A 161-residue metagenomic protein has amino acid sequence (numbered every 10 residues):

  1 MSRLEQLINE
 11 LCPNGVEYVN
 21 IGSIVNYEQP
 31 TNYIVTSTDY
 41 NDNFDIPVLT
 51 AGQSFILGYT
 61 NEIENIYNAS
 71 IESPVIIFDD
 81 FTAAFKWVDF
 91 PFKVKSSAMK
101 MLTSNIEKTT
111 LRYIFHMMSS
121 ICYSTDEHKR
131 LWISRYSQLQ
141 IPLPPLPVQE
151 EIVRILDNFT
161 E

Functional and structural regions predicted by a protein language model:
M1, G15-E17, S137-E161: Amphipathic alpha-helical segments
I8-T31, N43-S54: Non-catalytic DNA-recognition/assembly elements of restriction-modification systems
T38-D39, I46, Y67-N68: Short, structured segments at the rim of ligand-binding sites
A51, F55-S119: A short beta-sheet element
K86-F90, S124-K129: Short beta-strand/turn micro-motifs at beta-sheet edges
K93-K100, E127-P144: A short glycine-rich beta-alpha junction/loop motif
I114, D126-E127, L146, L156: S-adenosyl-L-methionine
